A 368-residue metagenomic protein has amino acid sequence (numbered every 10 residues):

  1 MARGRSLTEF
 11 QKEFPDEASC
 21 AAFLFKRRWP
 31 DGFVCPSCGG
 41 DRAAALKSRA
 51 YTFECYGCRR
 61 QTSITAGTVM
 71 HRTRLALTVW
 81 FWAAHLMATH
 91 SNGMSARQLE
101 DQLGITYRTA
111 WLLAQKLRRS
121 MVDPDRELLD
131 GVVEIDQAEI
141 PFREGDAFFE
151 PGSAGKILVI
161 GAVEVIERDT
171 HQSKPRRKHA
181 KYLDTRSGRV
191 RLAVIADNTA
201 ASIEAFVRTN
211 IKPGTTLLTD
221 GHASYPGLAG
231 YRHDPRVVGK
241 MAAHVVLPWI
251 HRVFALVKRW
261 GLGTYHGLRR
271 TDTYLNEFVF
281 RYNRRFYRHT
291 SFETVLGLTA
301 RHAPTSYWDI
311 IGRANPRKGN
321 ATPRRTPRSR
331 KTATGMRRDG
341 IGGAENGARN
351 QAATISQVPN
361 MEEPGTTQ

Functional and structural regions predicted by a protein language model:
M1-Q368: Residue-level recognition of single "structural anchor" positions that define or cap local secondary structure
